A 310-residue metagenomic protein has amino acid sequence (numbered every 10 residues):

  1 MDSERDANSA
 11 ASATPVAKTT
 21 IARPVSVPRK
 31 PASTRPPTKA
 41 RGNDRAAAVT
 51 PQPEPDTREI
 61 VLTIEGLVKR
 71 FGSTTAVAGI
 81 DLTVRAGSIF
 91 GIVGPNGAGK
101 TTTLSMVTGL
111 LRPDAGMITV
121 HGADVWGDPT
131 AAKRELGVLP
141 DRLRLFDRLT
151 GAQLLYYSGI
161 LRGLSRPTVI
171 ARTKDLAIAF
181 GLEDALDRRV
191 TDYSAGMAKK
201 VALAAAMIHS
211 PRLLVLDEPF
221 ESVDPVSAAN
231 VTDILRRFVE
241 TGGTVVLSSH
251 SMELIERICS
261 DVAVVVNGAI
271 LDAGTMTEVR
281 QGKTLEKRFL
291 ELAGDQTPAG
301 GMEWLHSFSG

Functional and structural regions predicted by a protein language model:
D2-S9, I21, V25-A32, Q281-G310: ABC ATPase nucleotide-binding domains
Y156, I160, T168-A185: Conserved ABC ATPase "signature" region
S210: Conserved catalytic motifs of ABC-family nucleotide-binding domains
L214-E218: Catalytic Walker B motif of ABC-type/P-loop ATPase nucleotide-binding domains
A273-G274: ABC ATPase "signature
